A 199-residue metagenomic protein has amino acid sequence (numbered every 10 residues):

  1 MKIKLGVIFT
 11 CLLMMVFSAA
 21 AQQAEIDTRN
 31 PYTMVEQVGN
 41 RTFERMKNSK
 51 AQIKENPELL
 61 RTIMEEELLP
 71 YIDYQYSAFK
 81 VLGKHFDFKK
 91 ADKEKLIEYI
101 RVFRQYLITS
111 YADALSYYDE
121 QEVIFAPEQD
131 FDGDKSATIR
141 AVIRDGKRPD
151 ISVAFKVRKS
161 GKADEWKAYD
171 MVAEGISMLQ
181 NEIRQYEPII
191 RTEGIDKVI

Functional and structural regions predicted by a protein language model:
M1-F9: Bacterial N-terminal signal peptides that target proteins for export
I8-V16: Bacterial N-terminal signal peptides
F17-Q23: Sec/Tat signal peptide C-region and signal peptidase I cleavage site
E25-Y111: Early exported N-terminus immediately downstream of N-terminal targeting peptides
T109-I151: Surface-exposed, charged secondary-structure patches
S136, A141, D150-R158, I190-I199: A beta-rich soluble binding module of mature secreted/lumenal proteins
D150-Q180: Short beta-strand edge/turn micro-motifs at domain boundaries
D170-I199: Low-complexity, intrinsically disordered terminal/linker segments enriched in charged and Gly/Pro repeats
